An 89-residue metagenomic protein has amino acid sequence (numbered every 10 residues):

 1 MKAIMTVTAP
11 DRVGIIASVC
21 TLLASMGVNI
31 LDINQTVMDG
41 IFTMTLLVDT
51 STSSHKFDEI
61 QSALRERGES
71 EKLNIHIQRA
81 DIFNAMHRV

Functional and structural regions predicted by a protein language model:
M1-V89: A conserved regulatory-domain signal marking ACT and ACT-like small-molecule sensing domains and adjacent regulatory
